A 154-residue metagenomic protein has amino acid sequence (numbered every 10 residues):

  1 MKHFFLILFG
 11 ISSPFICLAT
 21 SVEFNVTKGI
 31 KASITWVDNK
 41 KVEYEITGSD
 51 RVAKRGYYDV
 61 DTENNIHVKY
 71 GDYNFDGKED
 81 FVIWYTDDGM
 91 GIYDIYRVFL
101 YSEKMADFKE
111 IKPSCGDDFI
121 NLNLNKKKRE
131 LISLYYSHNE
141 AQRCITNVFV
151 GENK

Functional and structural regions predicted by a protein language model:
F4-S12, I16-D38, I120-K154: Acidic, small-residue rich beta-repeat scaffolds with periodic aromatic anchors
K28-G56: N-terminal targeting signals for Sec/Tat export/insertion, comprising classic cleavable signal peptides
T47-S49, I92-P113, T146-N153: Beta-propeller blade repeat segments, especially FG-GAP/WD-type strand-to-loop junctions in 6- to 7-bladed propeller
R55-H67, S114-N123: Repeat-based blade/solenoid architectures
N65-I66, E79-V82, I92-Y96, A141-T146: Short, surface-exposed coil-to-beta transition loops
K69-Y73: Calcium-binding motifs, dominated by EF-hand helix-loop-helix domains
F75-T86, R129-I132: Acidic/hydrophobic-patterned starts of short beta strands in beta-sheet-rich repeat architectures
D87-M90, H138-E140: Short glycine/acidic-enriched loop and turn motifs that connect beta-strands
